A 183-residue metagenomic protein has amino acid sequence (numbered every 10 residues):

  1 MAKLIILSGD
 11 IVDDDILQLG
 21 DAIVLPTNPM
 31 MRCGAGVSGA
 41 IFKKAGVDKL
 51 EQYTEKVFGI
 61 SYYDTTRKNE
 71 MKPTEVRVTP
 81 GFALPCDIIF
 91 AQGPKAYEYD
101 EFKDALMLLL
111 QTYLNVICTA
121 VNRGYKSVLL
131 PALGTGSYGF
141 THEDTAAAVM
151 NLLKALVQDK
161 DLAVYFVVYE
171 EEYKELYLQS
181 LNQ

Functional and structural regions predicted by a protein language model:
M1-Q183: Macrodomain-like recognition of ADP-ribose-binding/processing modules
